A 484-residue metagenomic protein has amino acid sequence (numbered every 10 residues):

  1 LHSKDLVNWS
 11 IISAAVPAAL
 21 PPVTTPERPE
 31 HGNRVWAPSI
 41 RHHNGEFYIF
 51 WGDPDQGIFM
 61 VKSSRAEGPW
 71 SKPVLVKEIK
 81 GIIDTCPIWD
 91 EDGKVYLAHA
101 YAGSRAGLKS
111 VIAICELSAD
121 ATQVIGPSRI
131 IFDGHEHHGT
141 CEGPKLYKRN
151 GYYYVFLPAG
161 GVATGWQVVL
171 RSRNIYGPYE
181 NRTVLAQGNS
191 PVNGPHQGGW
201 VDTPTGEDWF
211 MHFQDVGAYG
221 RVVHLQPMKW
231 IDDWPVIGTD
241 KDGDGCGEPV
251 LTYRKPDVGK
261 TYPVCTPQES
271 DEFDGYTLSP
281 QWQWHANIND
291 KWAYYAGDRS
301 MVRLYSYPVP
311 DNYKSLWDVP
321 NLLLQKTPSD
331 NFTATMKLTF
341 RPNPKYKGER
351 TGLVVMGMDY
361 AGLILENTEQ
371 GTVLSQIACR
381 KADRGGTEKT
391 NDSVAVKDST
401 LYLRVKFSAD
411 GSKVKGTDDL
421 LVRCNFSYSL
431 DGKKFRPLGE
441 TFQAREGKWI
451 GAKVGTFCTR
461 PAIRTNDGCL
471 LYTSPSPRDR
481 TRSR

Functional and structural regions predicted by a protein language model:
L1, E30, V35-P54, M60 (+5 more regions): Hydrophobic core segments of beta-strands in well-ordered, beta-rich domains
W9-P26, K62-I79, S118-G139, L170-S190 (+1 more regions): Blade-edge beta-strand/turn elements of extracellular beta-propeller and related beta-sheet repeat scaffolds
F273, M336, L403-L438: Carbohydrate-binding surfaces in secreted/extracellular proteins
P280-Y305: Extracellular glycan-recognition surfaces and repeat-rich motifs
N312-T372: Secretory/extracellular carbohydrate-interaction modules and structurally similar beta-sandwich "look-alikes"
K381-Y402: Short, aromatic/His-centered strand-loop micro-motif at the edge of beta-sheets
F435-T465: Flexible glycan-contacting loops in extracellular carbohydrate-active proteins
Y472-T481: Conserved small/polar residues in nucleotide/adenosyl-binding loops
